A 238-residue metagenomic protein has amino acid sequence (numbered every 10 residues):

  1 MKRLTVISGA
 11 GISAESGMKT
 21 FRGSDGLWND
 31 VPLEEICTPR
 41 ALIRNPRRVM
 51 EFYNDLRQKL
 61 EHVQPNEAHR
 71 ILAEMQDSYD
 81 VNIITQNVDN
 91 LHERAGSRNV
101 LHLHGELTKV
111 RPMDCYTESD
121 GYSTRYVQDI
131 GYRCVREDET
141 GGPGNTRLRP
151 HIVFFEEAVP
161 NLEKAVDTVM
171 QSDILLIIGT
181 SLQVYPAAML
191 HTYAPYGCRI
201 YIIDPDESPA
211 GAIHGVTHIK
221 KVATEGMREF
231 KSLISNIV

Functional and structural regions predicted by a protein language model:
M1-V238: Conserved catalytic core of sirtuin-type NAD+-dependent deacylases
